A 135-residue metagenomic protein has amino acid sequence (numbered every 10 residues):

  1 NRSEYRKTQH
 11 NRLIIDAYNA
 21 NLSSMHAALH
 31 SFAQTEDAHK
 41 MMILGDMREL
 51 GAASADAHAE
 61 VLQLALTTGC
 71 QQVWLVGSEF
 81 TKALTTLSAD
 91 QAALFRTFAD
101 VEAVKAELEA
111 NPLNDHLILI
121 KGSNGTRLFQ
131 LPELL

Functional and structural regions predicted by a protein language model:
N1-L135: ATP-dependent carboxylate-amine ligase
